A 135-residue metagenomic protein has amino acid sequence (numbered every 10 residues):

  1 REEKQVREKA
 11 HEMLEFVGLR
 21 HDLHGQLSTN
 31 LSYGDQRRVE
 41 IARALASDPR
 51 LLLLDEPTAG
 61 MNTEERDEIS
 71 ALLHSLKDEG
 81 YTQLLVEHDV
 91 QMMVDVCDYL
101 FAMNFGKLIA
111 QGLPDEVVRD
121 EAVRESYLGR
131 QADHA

Functional and structural regions predicted by a protein language model:
R1-D22, Q26, A71-H74: Conserved ABC ATPase "signature" region
I41: Hydrophobic anchor residue at the start of the ABC signature
D48: Conserved catalytic motifs of ABC-family nucleotide-binding domains
L52-E56: Catalytic Walker B motif of ABC-type/P-loop ATPase nucleotide-binding domains
M93-D95: A short, surface-exposed alpha-helical micro-motif characterized by mixed small hydrophobic and charged/polar residues
Q111-G112: ABC ATPase "signature
